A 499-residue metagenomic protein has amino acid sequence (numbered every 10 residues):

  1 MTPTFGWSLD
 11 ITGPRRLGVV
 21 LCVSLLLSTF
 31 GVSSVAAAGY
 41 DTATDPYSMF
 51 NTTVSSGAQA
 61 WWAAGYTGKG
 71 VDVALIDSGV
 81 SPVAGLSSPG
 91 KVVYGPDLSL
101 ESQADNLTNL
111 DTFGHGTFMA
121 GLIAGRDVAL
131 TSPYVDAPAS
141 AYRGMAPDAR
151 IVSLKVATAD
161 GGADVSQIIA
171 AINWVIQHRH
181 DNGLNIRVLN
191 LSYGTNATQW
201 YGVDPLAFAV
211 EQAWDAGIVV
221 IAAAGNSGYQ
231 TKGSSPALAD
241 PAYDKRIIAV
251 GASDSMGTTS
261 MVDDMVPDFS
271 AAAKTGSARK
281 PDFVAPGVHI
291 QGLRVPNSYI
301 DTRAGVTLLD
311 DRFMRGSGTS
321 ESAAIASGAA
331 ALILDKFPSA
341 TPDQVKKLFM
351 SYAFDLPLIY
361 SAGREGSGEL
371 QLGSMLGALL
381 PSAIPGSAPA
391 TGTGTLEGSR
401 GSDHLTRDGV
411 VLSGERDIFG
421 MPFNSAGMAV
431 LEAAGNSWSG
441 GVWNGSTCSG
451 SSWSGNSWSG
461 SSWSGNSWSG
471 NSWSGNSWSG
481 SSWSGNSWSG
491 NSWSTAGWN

Functional and structural regions predicted by a protein language model:
M1-G13: N-terminal secretory signal peptides that target proteins for export/translocation
V20-F30: Bacterial N-terminal signal peptides
F30-D72, P82-S88, T259-D268, A434 (+6 more regions): Protease zymogen maturation seam
D45-T53, A137-P138, Y142-R143, I186-L191 (+5 more regions): C-terminal subdomain of the subtilisin-like protease fold in secreted/lumenal serine endopeptidases
F50, I172, L184-G292, S351-F354 (+4 more regions): Catalytic-core segments of hydrolase enzymes
A60-P96, L100-S166, N182-V188, W214-V219 (+8 more regions): Subtilisin-like serine protease catalytic core
D77, A239-A331, D335, S374 (+7 more regions): Extracellular S/T/G-rich loop segment that most often corresponds to the catalytic His/Ser-adjacent loop
